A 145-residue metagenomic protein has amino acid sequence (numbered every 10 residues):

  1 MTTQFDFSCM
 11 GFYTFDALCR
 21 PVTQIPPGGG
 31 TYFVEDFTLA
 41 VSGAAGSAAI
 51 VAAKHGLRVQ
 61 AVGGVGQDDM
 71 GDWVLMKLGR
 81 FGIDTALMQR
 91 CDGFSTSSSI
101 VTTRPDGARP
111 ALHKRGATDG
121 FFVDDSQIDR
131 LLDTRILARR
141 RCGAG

Functional and structural regions predicted by a protein language model:
M1-T14, K77-R90, T103-G145: Ribokinase/PfkB-type carbohydrate-kinase core domain
M1-V62, D69-R80: Glycine-rich phosphate/adenosyl-contacting loop at the front of the ribokinase-like
Q4, S95-S97: A structure-centric signal for secondary-structure junctions around beta-strands
V22, A53-L57, G93, T118 (+1 more regions): Amphipathic, positively biased hydrophobic alpha-helical segments used for protein targeting and membrane insertion
P27-G28, Y32, S98, R115 (+2 more regions): Residue-level signature of transmembrane alpha-helix interfaces in integral membrane proteins
I50, S98-T102, P110: Short beta-strand scaffold segments in enzyme catalytic cores
V62-Q67, A86-S95: Beta-strand->loop->alpha-helix junctions that form or flank phosphate-binding loops in nucleotide-handling enzymes
